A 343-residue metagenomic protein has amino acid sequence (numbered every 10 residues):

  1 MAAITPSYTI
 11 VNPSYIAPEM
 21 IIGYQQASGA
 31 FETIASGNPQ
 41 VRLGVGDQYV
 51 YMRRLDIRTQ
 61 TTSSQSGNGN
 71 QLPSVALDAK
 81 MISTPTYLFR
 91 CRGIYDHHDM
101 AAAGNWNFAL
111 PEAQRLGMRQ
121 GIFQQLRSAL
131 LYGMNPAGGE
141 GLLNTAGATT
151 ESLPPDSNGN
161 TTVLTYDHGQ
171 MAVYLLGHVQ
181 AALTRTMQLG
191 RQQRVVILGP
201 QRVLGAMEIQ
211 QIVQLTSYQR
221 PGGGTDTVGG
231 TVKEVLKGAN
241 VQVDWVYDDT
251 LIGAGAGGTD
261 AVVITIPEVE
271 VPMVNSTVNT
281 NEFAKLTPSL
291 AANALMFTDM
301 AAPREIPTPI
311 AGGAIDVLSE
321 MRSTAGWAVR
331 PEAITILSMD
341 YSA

Functional and structural regions predicted by a protein language model:
A2-R53, P154, I209-A343: Sequence/fold signature of self-assembling virion shell proteins
V11-Y15, I22, T84, A113 (+2 more regions): Alpha-helix boundary/N-cap detector
E32, A76-K80, N135-T145, Q211: Terminal, non-catalytic protein-protein interaction segments that mediate quaternary/complex assembly
I34-N107: Long, hydrophobic/aromatic-enriched structural stretches that serve as scaffold segments
I94-G177: Alpha-helical scaffold segments that mediate packing/assembly in large oligomeric complexes
I94-H98, G199-V203, T265, R330: Helix N-cap / beta->alpha transition motif
L126, L130, M187, V243-D244: Residue-level signal for secondary-structure boundary elements
L143-V228: Extended, solvent-exposed, turn-rich assembly/linker loops in the middle of proteins
